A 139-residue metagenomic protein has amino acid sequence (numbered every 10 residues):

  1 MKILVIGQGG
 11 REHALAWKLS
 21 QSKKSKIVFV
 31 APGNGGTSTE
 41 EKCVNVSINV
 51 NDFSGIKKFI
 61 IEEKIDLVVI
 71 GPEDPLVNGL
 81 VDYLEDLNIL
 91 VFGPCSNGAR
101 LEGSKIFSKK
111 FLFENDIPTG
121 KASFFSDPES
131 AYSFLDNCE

Functional and structural regions predicted by a protein language model:
M1-N97, F107: ATP-binding N-terminal substructure of ATP-dependent carboxylate-amine bond-forming enzymes
L4-V5, E102-E139: Active-site nucleotide/adenylate-binding loops and adjacent lid/helix of ATP-dependent enzymes
